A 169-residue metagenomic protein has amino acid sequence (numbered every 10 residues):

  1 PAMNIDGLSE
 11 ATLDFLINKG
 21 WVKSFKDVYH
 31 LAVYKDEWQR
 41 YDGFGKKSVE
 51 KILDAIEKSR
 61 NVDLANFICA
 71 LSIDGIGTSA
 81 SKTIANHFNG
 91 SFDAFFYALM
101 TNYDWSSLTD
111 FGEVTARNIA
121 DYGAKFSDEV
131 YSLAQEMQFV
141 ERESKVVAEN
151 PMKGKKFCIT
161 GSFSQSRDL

Functional and structural regions predicted by a protein language model:
P1-E10: Cys/His-rich short segments
L8, R40-L169: DNA strand-break repair and replication-stress modules
E10-D14, V22-G45, G90: Compact, charge-rich alpha-helical regulatory domains located at protein termini
